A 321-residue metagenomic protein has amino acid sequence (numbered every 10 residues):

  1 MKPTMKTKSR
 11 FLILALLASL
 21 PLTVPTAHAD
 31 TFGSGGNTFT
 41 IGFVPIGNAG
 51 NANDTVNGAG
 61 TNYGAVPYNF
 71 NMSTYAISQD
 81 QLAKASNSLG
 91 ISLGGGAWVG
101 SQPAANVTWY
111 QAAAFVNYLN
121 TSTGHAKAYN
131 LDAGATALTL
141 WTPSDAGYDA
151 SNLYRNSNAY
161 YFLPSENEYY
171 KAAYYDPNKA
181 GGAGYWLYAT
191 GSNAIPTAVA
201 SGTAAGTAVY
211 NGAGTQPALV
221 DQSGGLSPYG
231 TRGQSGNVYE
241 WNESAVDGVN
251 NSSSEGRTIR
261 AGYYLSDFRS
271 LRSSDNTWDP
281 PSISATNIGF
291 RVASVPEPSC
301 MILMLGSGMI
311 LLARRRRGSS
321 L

Functional and structural regions predicted by a protein language model:
K2-L14, S299: Bacterial N-terminal signal peptides that target proteins for export
I13-T23: Bacterial N-terminal signal peptides
V24-A29: Sec/Tat signal peptide C-region and signal peptidase I cleavage site
G33-L93, P103-N120, G236: A short glycine-rich, aromatic-capped structural motif
F39-T40, Q111-R272: Functional-site microenvironments in short loops/helix caps that host divalent-cation chemistry
A285-S294: Short, structured beta-strand segments at or near domain termini in extracellular proteins/domains
E297-R314: A short, hydrophobic C-terminal helix/tail in secreted or cell-surface proteins
R317-L321: Short, charged juxtamembrane terminal tails flanking transmembrane helices
